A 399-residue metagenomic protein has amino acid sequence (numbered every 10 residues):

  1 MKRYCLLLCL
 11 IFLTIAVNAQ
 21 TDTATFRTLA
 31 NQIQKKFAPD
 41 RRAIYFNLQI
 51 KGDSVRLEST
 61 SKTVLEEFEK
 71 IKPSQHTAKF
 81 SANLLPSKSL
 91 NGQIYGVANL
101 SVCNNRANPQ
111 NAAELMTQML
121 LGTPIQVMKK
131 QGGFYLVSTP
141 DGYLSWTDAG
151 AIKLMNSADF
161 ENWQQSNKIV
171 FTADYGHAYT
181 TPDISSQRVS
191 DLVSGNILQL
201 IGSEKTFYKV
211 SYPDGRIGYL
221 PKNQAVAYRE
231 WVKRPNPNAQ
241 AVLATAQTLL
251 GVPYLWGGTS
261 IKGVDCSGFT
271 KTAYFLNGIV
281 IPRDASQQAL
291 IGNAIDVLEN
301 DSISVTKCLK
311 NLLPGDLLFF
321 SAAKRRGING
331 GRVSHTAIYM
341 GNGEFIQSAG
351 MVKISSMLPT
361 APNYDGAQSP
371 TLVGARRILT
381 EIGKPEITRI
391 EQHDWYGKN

Functional and structural regions predicted by a protein language model:
M1-T23: Bacterial Sec-dependent N-terminal signal peptides
Q32, K36, D40, I44 (+8 more regions): Boundary regions of SH3-family modules and the immediately adjacent low-complexity/disordered segments in eukaryotic
K51-S61: Short, aliphatic-rich beta-strand segments
A98-P124, F171-L200, Y254: Beta-loop motif signature
K153-N162, G176, T180, I184-Q187 (+2 more regions): Aromatic- and glycine-rich peptidoglycan recognition patches
A246, G258-N277, I281: Active-site nucleophilic cysteine motif
P282-I354: ...with weaker cross-activation on analogous glycine-rich loops/strands in unrelated enzymes
